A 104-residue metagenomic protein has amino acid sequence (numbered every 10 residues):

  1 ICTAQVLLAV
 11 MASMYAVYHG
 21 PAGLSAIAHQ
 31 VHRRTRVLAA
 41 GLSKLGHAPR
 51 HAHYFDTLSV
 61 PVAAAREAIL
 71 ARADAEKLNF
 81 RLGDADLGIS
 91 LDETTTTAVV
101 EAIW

Functional and structural regions predicted by a protein language model:
I1-A52: Active-site C-terminal subdomain of aminotransferase-like
I1-V6, E67-R81: Flexible glycine/proline-rich, aromatic-decorated loop/lid segments
V6-L8, M14-P21, D56, A65 (+2 more regions): Short, glycine-/Ser/Thr-/acidic-enriched flexible segments
A12, L38, L45-H47, D56-L58 (+2 more regions): Structural beta-strand/beta-sheet cores of well-ordered domains, especially the beta-sheet scaffolds that support
A22, A39-R50, A65, E76-R81 (+1 more regions): Secondary-structure transition/capping motifs at alpha-helix termini and the adjoining loop/turn into the next element
I27, H32-S43, P61-V62, R66-D74 (+1 more regions): Flexible, glycine-rich loop/tail regions that form catalytic "lids" or insertion modules at the edges of active sites
L45-A73, L91-T94: Conserved PLP-binding catalytic core of the aspartate aminotransferase-like
R72-A75, N79-W104: Noncatalytic alpha-helical scaffolds and linker/capping helices
